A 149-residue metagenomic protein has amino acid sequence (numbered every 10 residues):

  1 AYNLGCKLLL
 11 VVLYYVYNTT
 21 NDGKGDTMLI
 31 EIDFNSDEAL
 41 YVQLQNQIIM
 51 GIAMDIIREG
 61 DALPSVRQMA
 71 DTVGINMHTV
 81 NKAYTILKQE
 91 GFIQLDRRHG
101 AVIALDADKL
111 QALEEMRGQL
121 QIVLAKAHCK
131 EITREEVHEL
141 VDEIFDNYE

Functional and structural regions predicted by a protein language model:
L10-A62, E114-E115, L124-E149: Extreme N-terminal segment that seeds HTH/winged-HTH DNA-binding domains in transcriptional regulators
A62-V73: A short alpha-helical element within helix-turn-helix/winged-helix DNA-binding domains across DNA-binding proteins
S65, H99-L105: Minor-groove-contacting beta-hairpin "wing" of winged helix-turn-helix DNA-binding domains
